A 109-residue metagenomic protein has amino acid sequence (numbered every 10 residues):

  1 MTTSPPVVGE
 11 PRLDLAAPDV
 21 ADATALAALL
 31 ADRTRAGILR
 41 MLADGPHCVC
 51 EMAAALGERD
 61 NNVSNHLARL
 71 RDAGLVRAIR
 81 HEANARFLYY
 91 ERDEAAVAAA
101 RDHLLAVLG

Functional and structural regions predicted by a protein language model:
M1-P6: N-terminal acidic, proline/glycine-rich, low-complexity intrinsically disordered segments
V7-A27: Short, Lys/Arg-enriched N-terminal segment that forms or immediately precedes the first helix of a structured domain
A21-R59, A83-A95: N-terminal helix-turn-helix DNA-binding core of bacterial DNA-binding proteins
E51, D72-A83: Beta-hairpin "wing" of winged helix-turn-helix
H66: Residues within the DNA-recognition helix of helix-turn-helix
R69: Alpha-helical DNA-recognition elements
L88-G109: Conserved segment of winged-helix/HTH DNA-binding domains
